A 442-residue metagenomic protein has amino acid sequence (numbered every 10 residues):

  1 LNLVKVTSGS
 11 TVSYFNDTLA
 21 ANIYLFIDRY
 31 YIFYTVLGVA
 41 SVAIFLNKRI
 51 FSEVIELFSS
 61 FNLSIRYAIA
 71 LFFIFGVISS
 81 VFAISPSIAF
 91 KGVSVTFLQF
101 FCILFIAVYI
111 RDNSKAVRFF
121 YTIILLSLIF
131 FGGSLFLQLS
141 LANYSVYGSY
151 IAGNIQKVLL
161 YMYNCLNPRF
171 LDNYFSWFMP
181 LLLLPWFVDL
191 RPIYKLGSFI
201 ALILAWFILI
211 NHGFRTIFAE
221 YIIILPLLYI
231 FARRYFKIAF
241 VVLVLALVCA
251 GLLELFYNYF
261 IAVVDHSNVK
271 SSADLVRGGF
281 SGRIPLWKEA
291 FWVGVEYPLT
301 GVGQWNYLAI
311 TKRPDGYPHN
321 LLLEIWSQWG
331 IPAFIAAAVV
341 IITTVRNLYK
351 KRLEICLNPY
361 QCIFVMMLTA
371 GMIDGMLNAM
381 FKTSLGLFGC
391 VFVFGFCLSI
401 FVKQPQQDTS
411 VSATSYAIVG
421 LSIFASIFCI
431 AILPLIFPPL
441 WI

Functional and structural regions predicted by a protein language model:
L1-V77, I88, D112-R118, T122 (+2 more regions): Transmembrane signal-anchor hairpin modules in multi-pass inner-membrane enzymes, especially those that act on
V4-A20, F130-Y174, W206-F207, N258-D274 (+1 more regions): Membrane-interfacial helix-loop-helix modules of multi-pass inner-membrane proteins that assemble, modify, or transport
G38-V42, V77, F101, V117-I151 (+4 more regions): Alpha-helical transmembrane segments of multi-pass inner-membrane proteins
L46-Y67, P185-I200, A232-V241, V345-V365: Membrane-interface helix-loop-helix junctions at transmembrane boundaries of multi-pass membrane enzymes, predominantly
Y67, G316, L348-K382, G386-L398: Loop-to-helix entry and N-terminal half of a specific, functionally important transmembrane alpha helix in multi-pass
A68-L71, F119-F131, F199-L204, F236-Y257: Hydrophobic alpha-helical membrane-interfacial segments at the cytosolic entry of transmembrane helices
F136-L139, N211, Y229-D274, K288-V295 (+1 more regions): A membrane-periplasm/extracellular boundary helix in multi-pass inner-membrane enzymes that assemble envelope glycans
H266, R277-G316, L322-I325, W329-A336: TM-adjacent membrane-interface loops and short helices in multi-pass inner/ER membrane proteins
